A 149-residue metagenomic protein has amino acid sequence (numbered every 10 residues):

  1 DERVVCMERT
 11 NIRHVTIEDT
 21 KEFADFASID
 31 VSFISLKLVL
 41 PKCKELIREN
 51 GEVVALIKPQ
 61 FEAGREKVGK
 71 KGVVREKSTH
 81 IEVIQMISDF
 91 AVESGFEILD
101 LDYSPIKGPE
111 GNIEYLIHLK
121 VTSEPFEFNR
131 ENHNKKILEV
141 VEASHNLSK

Functional and structural regions predicted by a protein language model:
D1-L38: S-adenosyl-L-methionine
I12-R13, P59-A63, P105-I106: Short "lid" loop at the C-terminus of a central beta-strand within the Rossmann-like core of SAM-dependent
K37-V54: A short glycine-rich, Lys/Arg-flanked "PGG" loop and its adjoining helix->strand segment in the class I
K58, G111: Residue-level signal for inorganic ion chemistry
P59-E76: Short, glycine-/aromatic-enriched active-site segment of Class I SAM-dependent methyltransferases
H80-S94: Short alpha-helix
F96-P105: Conserved S-adenosyl-L-methionine
N112-K149: Flexible, glycine-/basic-rich loop-and-beta segments that form/coincide with the SAM-dependent methyltransferase
